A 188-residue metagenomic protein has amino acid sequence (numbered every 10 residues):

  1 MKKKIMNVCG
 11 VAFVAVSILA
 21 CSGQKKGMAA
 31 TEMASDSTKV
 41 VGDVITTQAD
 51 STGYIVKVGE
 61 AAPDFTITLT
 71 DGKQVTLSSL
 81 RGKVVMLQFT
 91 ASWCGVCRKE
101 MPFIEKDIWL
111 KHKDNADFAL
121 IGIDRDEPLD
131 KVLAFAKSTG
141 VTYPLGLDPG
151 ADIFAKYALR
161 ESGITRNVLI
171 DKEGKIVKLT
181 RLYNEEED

Functional and structural regions predicted by a protein language model:
K2-A62: N-terminal targeting signals for export/organelle localization
V56, F65-V85, Y157: A short beta-strand-turn-helix
A62-P63, V85, I164-R166: Short loop/turn microsegments at loop-to-beta-strand junctions
R81, F89-K106: Conserved redox-active cysteine motifs that mediate thiol-disulfide chemistry, especially di-cysteine Cys-X(1-2)-Cys
M86-L87, L120: Hydrophobic beta-strand anchors of alpha/beta hydrolase catalytic cores
R98-T139, A151-K156: Structural microenvironment flanking redox-active thiols in thiol-disulfide oxidoreductases
K137-T142, D148-D188: Thiol/disulfide oxidoreductase modules built on the thioredoxin-like
